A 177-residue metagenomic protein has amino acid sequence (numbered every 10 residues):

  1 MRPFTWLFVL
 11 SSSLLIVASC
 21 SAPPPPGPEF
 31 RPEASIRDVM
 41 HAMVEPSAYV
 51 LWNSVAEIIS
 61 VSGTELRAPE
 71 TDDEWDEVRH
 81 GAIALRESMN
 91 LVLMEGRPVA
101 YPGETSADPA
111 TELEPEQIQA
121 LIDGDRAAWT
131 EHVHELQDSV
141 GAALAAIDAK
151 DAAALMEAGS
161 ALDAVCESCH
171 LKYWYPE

Functional and structural regions predicted by a protein language model:
M1-L10: Bacterial N-terminal signal peptides that target proteins for export
V17-S19: C-terminal motif of bacterial Sec signal peptides marking the signal peptidase cleavage site
S21-R79, I83-R86, N90-E177: Sequence context surrounding c-type heme c attachment/ligation sites in exported
